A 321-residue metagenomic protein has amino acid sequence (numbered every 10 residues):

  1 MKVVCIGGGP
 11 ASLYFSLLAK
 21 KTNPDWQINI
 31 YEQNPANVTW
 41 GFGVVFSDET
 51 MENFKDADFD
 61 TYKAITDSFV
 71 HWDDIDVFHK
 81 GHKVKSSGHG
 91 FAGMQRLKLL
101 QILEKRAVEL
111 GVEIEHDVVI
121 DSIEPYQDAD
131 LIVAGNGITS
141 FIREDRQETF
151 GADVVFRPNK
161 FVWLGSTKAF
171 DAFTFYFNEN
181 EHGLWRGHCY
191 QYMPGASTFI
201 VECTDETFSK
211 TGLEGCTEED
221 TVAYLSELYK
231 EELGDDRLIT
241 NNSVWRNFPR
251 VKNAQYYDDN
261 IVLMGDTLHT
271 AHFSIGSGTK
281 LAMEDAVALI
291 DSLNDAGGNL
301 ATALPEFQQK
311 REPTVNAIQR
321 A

Functional and structural regions predicted by a protein language model:
K2-W72, F78-H79, G88-K98, G278: Glycine-rich FAD cofactor-binding loop and adjacent beta-loop-alpha segment at the N-terminus of flavoprotein
V3, I28, E113, D130-I132 (+1 more regions): Hydrophobic "anchor" residues on beta-strands that sit immediately upstream of conserved functional sites
C5-L18, V133, V244-A321: Conserved mid-domain beta->alpha element of the FAD-binding
F15, W40, E124-P125, I142-D145 (+1 more regions): Short glycine-/acidic-enriched loop or helix-start segments at secondary-structure transitions that form or flank
L17-K21, K105, E144-Q147, D291 (+1 more regions): Short, well-ordered alpha-helices that flank and scaffold nucleotide-derived cofactor binding pockets
P35, T139, H269: Short, glycine/acidic-enriched loop or turn micro-motifs at the edges of active sites
D48-W163: Conserved N-terminal helical subregion
D128-F248, K252-N253: Conserved FAD-binding catalytic core of PHBH/FMO-like flavoproteins
